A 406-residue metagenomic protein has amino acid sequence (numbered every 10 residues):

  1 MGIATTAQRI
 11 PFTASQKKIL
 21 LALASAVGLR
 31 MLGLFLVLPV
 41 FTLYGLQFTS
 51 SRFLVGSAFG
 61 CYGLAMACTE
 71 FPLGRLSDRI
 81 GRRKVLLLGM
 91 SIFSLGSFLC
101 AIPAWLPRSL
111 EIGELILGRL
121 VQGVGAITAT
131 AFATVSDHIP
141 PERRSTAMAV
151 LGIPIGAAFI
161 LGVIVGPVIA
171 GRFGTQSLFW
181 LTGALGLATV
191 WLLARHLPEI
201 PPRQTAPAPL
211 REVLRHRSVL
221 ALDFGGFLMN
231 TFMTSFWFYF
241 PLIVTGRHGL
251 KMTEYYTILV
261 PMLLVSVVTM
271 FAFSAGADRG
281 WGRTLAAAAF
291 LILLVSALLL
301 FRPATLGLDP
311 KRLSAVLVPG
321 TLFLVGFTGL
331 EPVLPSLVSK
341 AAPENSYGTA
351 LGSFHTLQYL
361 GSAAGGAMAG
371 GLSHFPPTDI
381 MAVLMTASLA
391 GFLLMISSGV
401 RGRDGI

Functional and structural regions predicted by a protein language model:
I3-K17, P198-G225: Juxtamembrane intracellular "pre-TM" segments in multi-pass secondary transporters
G28, L110-A126, R312-G329: Hydrophobic core of transmembrane alpha-helices in multi-pass small-molecule transporters, especially MFS/SLC-type
P39-F53, F238-E254: Short amphipathic helix-loop junctions that connect adjacent transmembrane helices in Major Facilitator Superfamily/SLC
G60-G74, V260-T269: Central cavity-lining transmembrane alpha-helices of secondary-active solute carriers, predominantly the Major
E70-G81, T269-G282, S373: Helix-to-loop junctions at the C-terminal end of transmembrane segments in multipass secondary transporters
R79-M90, D278-F290: Cytoplasmic membrane-interface "Motif A"-like loop-to-helix N-cap segments of 12-TM Major Facilitator Superfamily
S91-R108, I292-D309: C-terminal ends and interior cores of transmembrane alpha-helices in multi-pass membrane transporters/permeases
I116-P154: Cytoplasmic helix-loop-helix junction between adjacent transmembrane helices in 12-TM secondary transporters
